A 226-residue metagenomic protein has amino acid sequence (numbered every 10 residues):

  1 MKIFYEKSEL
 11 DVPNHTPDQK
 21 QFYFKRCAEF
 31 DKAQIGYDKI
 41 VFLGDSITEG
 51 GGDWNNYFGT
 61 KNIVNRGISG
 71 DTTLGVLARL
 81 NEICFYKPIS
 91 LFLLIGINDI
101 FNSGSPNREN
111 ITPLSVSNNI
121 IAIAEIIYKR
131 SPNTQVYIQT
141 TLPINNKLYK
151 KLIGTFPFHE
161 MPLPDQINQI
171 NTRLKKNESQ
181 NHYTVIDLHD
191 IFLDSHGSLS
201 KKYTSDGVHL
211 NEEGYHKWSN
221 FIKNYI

Functional and structural regions predicted by a protein language model:
M1-F42, T48, N56, Y86: N-terminal secretory targeting modules
E9-P17, N62-D71, F101, S105-N110 (+1 more regions): Acidic/histidine-rich helix-loop elements that form or flank divalent-metal/phosphate-binding sites at the catalytic
E49-N62, T73-N118, P143-N145: Oxyanion-hole/transition-state-stabilizing segment in secreted/luminal serine hydrolases and related acyltransferases
F58-N62, N107-E109, K150-E160, G197-S205: Short glycine/proline- and charge-enriched loop/turn segments that cap or connect secondary-structure elements
V76, L80, K202-I226: Histidine-centered active-site loop/cap adjacent to the catalytic His in serine esterases/O-acetyl transfer systems
L80, I120-E125, N171: Generic structural signal for well-ordered alpha-helices, preferentially at hydrophobic/aromatic core positions
S131-Q135: A short helix->loop->beta-strand "cap" motif at the edges of active sites that frequently abuts
N146-L188: Substrate-gating cap/lid alpha-helix
